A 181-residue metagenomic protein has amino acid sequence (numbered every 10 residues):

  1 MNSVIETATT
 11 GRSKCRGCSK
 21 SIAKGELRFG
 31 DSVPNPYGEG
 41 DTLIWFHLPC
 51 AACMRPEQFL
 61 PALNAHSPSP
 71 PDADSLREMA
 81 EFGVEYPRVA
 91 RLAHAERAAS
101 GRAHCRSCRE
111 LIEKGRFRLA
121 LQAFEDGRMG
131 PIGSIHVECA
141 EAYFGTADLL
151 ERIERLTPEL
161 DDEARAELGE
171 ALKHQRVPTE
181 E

Functional and structural regions predicted by a protein language model:
M1-E181: PHD-type zinc finger and closely related Cys/His-rich zinc-binding mini-domains in nuclear regulators
